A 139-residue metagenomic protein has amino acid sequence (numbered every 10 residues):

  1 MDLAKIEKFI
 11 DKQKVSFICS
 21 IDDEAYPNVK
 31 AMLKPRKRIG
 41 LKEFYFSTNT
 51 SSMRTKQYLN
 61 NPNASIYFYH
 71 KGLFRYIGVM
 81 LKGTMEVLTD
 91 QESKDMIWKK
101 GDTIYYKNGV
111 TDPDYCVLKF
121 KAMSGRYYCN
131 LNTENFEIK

Functional and structural regions predicted by a protein language model:
M1-A4, T48-R54, K99-I104: Charged, amphipathic alpha-helical segments
K8-E24, A64-F68: A short, Trp-centered hydrophobic/proline-enriched beta-strand micro-motif
Q13-V15, K42-F44, N61-A64, P113-Y115 (+1 more regions): Short, surface-exposed beta-edge/turn micro-motifs
V15, V29-M32: Short glycine-rich loop/turn motifs
S20-D22, Y69-H70, K107-P113: A short, aromatic/hydrophobic, helix- or strand-capping loop or linear motif that either lines the entrance/gate
Y26-N28, T84: Residue-level signal for well-ordered, solvent-exposed loop/turn and beta-edge residues enriched in charged/polar side
P35-L73: A short mixed-secondary-structure module that forms the rim of ligand-binding clefts
V79-K139: Charged, gly/pro-rich active-site loop segments
